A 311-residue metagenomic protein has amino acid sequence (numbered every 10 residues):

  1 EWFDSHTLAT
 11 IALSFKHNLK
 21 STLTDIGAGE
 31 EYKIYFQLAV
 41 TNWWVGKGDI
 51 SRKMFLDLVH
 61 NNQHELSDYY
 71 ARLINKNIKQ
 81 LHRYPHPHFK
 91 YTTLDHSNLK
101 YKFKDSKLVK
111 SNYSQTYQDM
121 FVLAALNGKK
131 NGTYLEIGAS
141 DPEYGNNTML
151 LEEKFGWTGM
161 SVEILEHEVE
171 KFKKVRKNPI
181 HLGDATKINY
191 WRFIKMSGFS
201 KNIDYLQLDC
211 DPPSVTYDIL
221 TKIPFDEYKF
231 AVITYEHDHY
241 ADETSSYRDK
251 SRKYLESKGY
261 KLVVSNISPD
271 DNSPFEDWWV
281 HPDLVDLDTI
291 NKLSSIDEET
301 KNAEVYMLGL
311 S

Functional and structural regions predicted by a protein language model:
T7-K20, V59-H60: Amphipathic alpha-helical segments of tetratricopeptide repeats
N18-E31, D68-R72: Acidic, Ser/Thr-rich low-complexity linear motifs
F36-Q37, Y69-Q80: "A position-specific structural signal for the A-helix of alpha-solenoid helical repeats
K110-R192: SAM cofactor-binding core of SAM-dependent methyltransferases, primarily the Rossmann-like beta-alpha-beta module
M149-L150, K154-T158, K201-L208, P212-M307: Conserved acidic-Pro-Pro-aromatic motif
